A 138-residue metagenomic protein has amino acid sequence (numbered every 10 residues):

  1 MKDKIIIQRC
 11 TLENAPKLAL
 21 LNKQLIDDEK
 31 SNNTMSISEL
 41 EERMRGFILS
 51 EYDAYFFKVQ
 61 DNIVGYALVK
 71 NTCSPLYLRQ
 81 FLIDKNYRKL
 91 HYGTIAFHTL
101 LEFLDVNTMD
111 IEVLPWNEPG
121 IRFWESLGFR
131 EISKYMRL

Functional and structural regions predicted by a protein language model:
K4-L20: A short beta-loop-alpha structural element at the N-terminal edge of CoA-dependent acyl/N-acetyltransferase catalytic
L20-R45: Conserved GNAT-fold acetyl-CoA-binding loop/helix
R45-F56: A short helix-loop-beta-strand connector motif used in the catalytic cores of GNAT acetyltransferases and, in some
F56, N62-K70, Y77, L82: Conserved beta-strand in the GNAT
N71-R79, R88, N107, I132: A conserved beta-turn-beta hairpin within the catalytic core of GNAT-like acetyltransferases that forms part
Y87, H91-T99: Conserved acetyl-CoA pyrophosphate-binding loop and the N-cap/start of the following alpha-helix in GNAT-like
D110-I121, R137-L138: Conserved beta-strand-loop-alpha-helix junction that forms the acyl-donor binding cleft
E125-K134: Conserved acetyl-CoA-binding loop of GNAT-fold acetyltransferases
